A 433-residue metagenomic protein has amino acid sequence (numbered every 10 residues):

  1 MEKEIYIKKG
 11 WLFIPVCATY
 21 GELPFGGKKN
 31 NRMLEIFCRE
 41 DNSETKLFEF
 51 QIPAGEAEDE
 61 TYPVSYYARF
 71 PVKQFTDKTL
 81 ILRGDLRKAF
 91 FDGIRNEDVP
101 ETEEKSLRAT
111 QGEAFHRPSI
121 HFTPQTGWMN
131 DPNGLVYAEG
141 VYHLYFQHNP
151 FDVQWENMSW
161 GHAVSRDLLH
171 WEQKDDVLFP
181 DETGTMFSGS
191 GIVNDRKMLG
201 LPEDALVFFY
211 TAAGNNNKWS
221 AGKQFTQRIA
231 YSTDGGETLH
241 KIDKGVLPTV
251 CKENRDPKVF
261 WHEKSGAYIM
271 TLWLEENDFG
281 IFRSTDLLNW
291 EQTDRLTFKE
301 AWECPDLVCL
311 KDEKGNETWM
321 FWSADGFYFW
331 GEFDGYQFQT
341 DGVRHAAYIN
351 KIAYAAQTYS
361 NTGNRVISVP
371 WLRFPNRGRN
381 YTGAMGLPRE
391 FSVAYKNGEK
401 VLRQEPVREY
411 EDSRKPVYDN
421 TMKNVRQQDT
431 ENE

Functional and structural regions predicted by a protein language model:
M1-P257, W261-P305, C309-N350, P370-V425: Beta-rich carbohydrate-recognition and catalytic domains
A356-T358: Classical nucleotidyltransferase
S360-G363: Structural secondary-structure packing elements that flank or coincide with functional cores
Q428-E433: Secretory/extracellular carbohydrate-interaction modules and structurally similar beta-sandwich "look-alikes"
